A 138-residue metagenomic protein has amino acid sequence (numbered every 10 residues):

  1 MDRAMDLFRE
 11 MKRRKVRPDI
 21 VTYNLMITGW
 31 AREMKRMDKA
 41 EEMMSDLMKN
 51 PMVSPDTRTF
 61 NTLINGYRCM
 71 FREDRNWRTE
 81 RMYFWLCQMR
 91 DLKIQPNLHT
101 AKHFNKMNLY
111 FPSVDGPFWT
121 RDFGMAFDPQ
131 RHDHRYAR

Functional and structural regions predicted by a protein language model:
M1, M5, Y23, M37 (+7 more regions): Intrinsic-disorder/low-complexity regions
D2-M11, I27-M34, E41-L47, I64-E73 (+2 more regions): The core hydrophobic/aromatic register in alpha-helical repeat solenoids, strongest for pentatricopeptide repeats
A4, D19-N24, T28, A40 (+5 more regions): Pentatricopeptide repeat
K15, P51-M52, K93: Inter-helix linker motif
D74-R78, D115: Structural helix-adjacent loops and short alpha-helical linkers that scaffold large soluble proteins
W77-P96, D122-R131: TPR/TPR-like (Sel1-like) alpha-helical repeat modules
N97-R138: Eukaryotic acidic, Ser/Thr-rich intrinsically disordered low-complexity regions
